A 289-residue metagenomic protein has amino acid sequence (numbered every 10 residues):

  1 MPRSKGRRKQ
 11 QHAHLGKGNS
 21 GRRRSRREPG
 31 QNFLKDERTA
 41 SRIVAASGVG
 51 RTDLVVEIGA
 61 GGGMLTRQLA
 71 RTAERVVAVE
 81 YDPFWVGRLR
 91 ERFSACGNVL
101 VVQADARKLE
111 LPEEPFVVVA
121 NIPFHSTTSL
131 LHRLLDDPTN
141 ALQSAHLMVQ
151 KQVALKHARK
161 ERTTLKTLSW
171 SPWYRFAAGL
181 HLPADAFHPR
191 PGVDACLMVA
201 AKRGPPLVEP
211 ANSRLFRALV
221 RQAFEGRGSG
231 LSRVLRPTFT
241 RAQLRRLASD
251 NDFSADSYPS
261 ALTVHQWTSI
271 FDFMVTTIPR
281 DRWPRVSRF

Functional and structural regions predicted by a protein language model:
M1-R221, R246-S249, S269, F273-F289: Catalytic cores of RNA-modifying enzymes
A211-F253: Long, well-ordered amphipathic alpha-helical subdomains in the mid-to-C-terminal portions of large enzyme subunits
T240-V275: RNA substrate-recognition surfaces in RNA-acting enzymes
